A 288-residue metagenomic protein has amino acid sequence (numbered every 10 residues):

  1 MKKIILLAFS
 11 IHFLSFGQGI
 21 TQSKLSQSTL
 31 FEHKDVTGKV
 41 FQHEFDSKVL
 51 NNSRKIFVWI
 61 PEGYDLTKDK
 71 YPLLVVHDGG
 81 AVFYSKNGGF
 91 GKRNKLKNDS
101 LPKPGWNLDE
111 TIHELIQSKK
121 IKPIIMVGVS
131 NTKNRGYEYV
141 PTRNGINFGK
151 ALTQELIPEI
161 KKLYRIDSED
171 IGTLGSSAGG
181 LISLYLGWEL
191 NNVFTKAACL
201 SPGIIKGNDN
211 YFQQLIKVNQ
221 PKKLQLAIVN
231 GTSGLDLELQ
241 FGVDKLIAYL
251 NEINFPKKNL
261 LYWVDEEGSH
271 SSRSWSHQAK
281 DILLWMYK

Functional and structural regions predicted by a protein language model:
M1-S23: Bacterial Sec-dependent N-terminal signal peptides
G19-K288: Non-catalytic cap/lid and distal C-terminal segments of serine-dependent acyl enzymes
